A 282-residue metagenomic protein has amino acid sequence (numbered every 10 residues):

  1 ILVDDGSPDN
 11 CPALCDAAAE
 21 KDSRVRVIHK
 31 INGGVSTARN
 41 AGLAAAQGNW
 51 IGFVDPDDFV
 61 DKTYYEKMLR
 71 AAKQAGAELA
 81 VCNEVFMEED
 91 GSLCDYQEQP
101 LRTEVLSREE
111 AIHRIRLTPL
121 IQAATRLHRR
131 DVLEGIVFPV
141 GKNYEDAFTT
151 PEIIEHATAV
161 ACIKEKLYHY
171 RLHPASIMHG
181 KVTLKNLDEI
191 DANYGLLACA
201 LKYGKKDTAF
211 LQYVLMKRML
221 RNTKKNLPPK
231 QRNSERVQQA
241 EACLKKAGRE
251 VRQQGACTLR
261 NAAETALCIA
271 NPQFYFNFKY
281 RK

Functional and structural regions predicted by a protein language model:
I1-H29, K73: Acidic donor-binding segment of Leloir-type glycosyltransferases
L14, K30-A46, P56, K67: Glycine-rich, basic loop-to-helix element that forms the pyrophosphate-binding segment of sugar-nucleotide handling
V35, P56-A161, R171-V182: Donor-binding/catalytic cores of nucleotide-activated saccharide and glycerol-phosphate transferases/polymerases
I51: Short aromatic/hydrophobic "clamp" motif used to bind/position activated sugar donors
L167-H173, G180-D207, K225-R249: Catalytic core of nucleotide-sugar-dependent glycosyltransferases
Y213-K225: Amphipathic alpha-helical repeat scaffolds of TPR domains
P229-K282: Membrane-interface aromatic/basic loop that binds lipid-linked glycans or pyrophosphate carriers, typified by
